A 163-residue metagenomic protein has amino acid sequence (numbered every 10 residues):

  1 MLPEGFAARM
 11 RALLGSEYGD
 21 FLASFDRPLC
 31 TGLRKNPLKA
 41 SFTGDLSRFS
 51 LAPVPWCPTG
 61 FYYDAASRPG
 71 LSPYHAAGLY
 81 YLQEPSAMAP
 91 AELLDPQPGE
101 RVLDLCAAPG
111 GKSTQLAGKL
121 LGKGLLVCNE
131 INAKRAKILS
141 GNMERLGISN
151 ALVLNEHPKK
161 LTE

Functional and structural regions predicted by a protein language model:
M1-E163: S-adenosylmethionine
